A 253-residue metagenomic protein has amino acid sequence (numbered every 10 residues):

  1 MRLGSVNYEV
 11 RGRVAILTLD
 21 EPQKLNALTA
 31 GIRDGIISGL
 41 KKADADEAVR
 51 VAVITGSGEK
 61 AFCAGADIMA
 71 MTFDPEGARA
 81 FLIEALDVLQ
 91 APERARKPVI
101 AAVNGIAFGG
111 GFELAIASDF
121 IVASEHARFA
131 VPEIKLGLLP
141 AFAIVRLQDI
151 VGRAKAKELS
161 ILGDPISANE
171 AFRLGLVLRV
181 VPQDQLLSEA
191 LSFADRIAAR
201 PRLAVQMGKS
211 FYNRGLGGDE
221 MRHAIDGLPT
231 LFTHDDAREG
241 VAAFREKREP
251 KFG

Functional and structural regions predicted by a protein language model:
M1-T55, Q90: Conserved CoA-thioester-binding segment of acyl-CoA-metabolizing enzymes
R2, A91-R202, P229, H234-A242 (+1 more regions): Crotonase-fold acyl-CoA enzyme core
R2, G56-A91, A107: Glycine- (often His-adjacent) and acidic-residue-rich active-site loop that binds/positions the CoA thioester
L17, E21, G35-I36, I54 (+6 more regions): Terminal peptide-recognition signature
G31-G35, E84, A91, E189 (+3 more regions): Charged catalytic carboxylate motif
G217: Conserved "HGTGT" condensation-loop signature of ketosynthase/thiolase-family condensing enzymes that catalyze
E249-G253: Short C-terminal tail/terminal secondary-structure segment of NAD(P)H-dependent dehydrogenase/reductase domains
